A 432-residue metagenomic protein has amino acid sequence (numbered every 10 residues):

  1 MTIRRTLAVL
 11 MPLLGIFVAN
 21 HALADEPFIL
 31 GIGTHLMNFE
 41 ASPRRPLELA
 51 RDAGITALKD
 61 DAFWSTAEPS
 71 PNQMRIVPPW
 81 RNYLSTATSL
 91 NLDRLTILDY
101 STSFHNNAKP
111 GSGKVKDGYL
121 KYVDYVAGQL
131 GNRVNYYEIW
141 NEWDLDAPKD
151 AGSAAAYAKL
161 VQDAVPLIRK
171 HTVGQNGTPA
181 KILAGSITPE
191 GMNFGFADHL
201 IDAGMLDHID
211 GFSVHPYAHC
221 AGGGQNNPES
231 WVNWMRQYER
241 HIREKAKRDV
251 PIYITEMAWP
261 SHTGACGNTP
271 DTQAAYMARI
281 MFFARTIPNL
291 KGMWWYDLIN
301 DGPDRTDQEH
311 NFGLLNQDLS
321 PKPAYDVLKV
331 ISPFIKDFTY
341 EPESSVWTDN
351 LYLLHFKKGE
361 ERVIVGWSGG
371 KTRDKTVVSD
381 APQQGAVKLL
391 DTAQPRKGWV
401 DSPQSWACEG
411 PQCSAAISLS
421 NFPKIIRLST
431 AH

Functional and structural regions predicted by a protein language model:
A8-F17: Bacterial N-terminal signal peptides
D25-T56, D61: Boundary/entry segment of secreted carbohydrate-active catalytic domains
A53-D207, S213-H219: Substrate-binding cleft and catalytic face of glycoside hydrolase catalytic domains, especially the flexible beta-alpha
L58, V126, Y137, A164 (+6 more regions): Conserved, mostly hydrophobic/aromatic
I242-A275, D301-F312: Active-site clefts of carbohydrate-active enzymes
T286-G292, Y296, D301, R305 (+1 more regions): Glycan-recognition and catalytic regions of carbohydrate-active enzymes
V346-G385: Carbohydrate-binding surface patches
D401-H432: C-terminal beta-strand-rich structural cap/linker in extracellular carbohydrate-active enzymes
